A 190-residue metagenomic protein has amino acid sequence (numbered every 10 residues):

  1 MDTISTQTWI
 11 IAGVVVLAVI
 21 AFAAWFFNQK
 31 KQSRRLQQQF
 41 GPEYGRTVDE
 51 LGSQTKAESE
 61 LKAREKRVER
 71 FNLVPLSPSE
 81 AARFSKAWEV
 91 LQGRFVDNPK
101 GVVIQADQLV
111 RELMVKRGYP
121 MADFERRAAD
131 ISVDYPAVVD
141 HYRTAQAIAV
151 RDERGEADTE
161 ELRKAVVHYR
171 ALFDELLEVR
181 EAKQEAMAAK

Functional and structural regions predicted by a protein language model:
M1-V16: Feature marks short, highly hydrophobic, charge-poor N-terminal signal-anchor/signal peptide-like helices that anchor
D2-S5, F27, A182: Serine/threonine-biased, Pro/acidic-interspersed low-complexity stretches characteristic of secreted/cell-surface
Q7-T8, V19, K66-R67: Short, flexible segments with low predicted structural confidence
V19-S33: Cytosolic-side junction of a single-pass transmembrane alpha-helix
K31-D134, V138-H141, A145-A157: Elongated extramembrane "stalk/tether" segments
A147-K190: Extracytoplasmic/periplasmic C-terminal soluble domains
